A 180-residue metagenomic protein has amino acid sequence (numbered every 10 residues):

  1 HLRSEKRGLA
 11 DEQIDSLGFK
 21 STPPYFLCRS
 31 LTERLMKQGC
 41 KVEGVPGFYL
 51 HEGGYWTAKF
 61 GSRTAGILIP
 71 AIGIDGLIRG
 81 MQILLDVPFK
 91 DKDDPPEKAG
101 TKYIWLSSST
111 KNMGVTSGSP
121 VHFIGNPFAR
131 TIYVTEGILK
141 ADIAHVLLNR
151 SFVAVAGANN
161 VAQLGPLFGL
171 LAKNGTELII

Functional and structural regions predicted by a protein language model:
H1: Conserved active-site segments centered on acidic
E5-L9: Short, well-ordered alpha-helical segments enriched in acidic and aromatic residues
A10-E33: Short linear loop/turn motifs
L31-N174: Phosphate-handling DNA/RNA-contact segment within nucleic-acid enzymes
